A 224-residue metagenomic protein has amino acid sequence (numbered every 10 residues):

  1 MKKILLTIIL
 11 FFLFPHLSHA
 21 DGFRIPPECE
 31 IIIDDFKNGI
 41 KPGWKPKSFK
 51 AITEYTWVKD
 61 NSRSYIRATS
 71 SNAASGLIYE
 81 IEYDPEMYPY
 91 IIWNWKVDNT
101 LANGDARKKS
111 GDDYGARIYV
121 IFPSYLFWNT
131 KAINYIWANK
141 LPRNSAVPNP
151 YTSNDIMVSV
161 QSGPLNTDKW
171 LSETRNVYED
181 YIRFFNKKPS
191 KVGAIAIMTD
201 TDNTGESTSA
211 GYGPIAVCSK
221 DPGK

Functional and structural regions predicted by a protein language model:
I4-L13: Sec-dependent N-terminal signal peptides
D21-F49: Extracellular carbohydrate-recognition regions
F36, I195, P214-V217: Extracellular beta-strand elements of beta-rich domains used for carbohydrate recognition/degradation or cell-matrix
T56-G76: Short carbohydrate-recognition loop motifs
E80-I91, P164-T167, K188: Extracellular/lumenal carbohydrate-interaction signature centered on repeated Trp-anchored short motifs
N94-T100, P123, Y178: Solvent-exposed strand-to-loop "edge" motifs in beta-rich extracellular domains
G111-D155: Extracellular/luminal beta-rich ligand-recognition and adhesion surfaces characterized by aromatic-Gly/Pro-enriched
D113-I118, S153-G163, T167-S207: Extracellular beta-strand ligand-recognition surfaces/modules
